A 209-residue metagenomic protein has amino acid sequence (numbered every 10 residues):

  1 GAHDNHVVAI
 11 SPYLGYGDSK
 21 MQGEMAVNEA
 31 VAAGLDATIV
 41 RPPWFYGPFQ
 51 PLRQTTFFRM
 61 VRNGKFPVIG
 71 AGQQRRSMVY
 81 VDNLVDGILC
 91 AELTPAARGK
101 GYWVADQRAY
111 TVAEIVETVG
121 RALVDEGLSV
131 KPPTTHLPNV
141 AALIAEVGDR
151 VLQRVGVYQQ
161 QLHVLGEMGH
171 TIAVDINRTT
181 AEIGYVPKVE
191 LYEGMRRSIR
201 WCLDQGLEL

Functional and structural regions predicted by a protein language model:
G1-F45, Q50, F66-I69: Catalytic helix-loop patch of NAD(P)-dependent Rossmann-fold dehydrogenases
L14, R76-D82, Y110, V174 (+1 more regions): Residue-level signal for the nucleotide or nucleotide-sugar donor/cofactor binding architecture
D18, Q22-G23, Q50-T56, I69-E92 (+3 more regions): Substrate-positioning beta->alpha
A30, G64, A91-P95, A122 (+1 more regions): Generic structural signal for alpha-helix termini and adjacent loop/cap motifs
G47, I69-Q74, Y102-A109, G120 (+3 more regions): Glycine-rich Rossmann NAD(P)(H)-binding loop
T56-M78, S129-I172: Alpha-helical membrane-targeting segments
T94-Q160, I176, Y192, R196-R197: Mid/C-terminal beta-alpha module of Rossmann-like enzyme folds, strongest in SDR-family dehydrogenases/epimerases
I176-E182, V186, E190-L209: Amphipathic terminal alpha-helices
